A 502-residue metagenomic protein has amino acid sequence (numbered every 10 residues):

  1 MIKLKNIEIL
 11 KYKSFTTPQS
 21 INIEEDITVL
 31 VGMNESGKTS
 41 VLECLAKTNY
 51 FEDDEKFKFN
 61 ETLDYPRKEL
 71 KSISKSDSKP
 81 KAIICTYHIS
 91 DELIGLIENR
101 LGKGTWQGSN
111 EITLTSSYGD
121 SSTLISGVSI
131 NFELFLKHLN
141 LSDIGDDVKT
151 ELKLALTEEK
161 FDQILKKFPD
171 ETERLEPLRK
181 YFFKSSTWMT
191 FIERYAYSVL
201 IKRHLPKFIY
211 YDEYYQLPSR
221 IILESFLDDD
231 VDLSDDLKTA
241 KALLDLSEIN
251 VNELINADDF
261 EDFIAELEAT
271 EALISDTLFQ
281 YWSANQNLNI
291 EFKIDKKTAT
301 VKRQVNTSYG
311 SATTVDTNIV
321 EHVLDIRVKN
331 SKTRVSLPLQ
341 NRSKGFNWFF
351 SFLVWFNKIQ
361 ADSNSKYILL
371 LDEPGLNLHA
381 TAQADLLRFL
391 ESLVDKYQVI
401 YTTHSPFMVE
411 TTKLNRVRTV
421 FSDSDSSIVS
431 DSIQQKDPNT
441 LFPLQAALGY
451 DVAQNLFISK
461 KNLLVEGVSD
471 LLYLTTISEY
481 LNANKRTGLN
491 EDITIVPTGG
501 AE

Functional and structural regions predicted by a protein language model:
M1-F51, E266, T270-Q280, K293-A299 (+4 more regions): Switch/communication elements of ASCE P-loop NTPase nucleotide-binding domains
Q19-I21, N99-L101, I221-L237, S427-D431: Short, polar loop/linker segments at the starts of domains and inter-domain junctions
E43-N110, I255-I264: Conserved P-loop NTP-binding catalytic core
Y50-P80, K184-R194, F292, Y367 (+2 more regions): Flexible phosphate/Mg2+-sensing switch loops adjacent to catalytic phosphate-binding sites
S72-K79, G104-Q107, S116, Y197-P206 (+5 more regions): A general structural signal for short secondary-structure junctions and capping/turn motifs
L96-E98, R174-R203: Short linear interaction motifs
T105-E111, L124, R203, A446-L464 (+1 more regions): Acidic, Mg2+-coordinating catalytic modules of nucleic-acid enzymes
G108-L165, A196-N285, N306-Y309, T317-E321: Coupling/switch segment of ABC-type P-loop NTPase heads
